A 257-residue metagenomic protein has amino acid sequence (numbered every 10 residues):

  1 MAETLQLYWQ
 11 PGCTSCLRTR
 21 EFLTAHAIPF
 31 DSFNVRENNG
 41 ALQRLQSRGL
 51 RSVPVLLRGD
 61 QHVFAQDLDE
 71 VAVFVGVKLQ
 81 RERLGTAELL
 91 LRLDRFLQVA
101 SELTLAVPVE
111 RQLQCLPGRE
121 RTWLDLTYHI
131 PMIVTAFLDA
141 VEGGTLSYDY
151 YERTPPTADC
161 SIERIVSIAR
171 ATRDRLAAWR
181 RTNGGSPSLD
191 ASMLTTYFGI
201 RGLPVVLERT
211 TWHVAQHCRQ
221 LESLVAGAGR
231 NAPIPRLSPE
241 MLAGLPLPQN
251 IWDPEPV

Functional and structural regions predicted by a protein language model:
M1-F33: Local sequence-structure signature of Cys/Sec-based thiol-disulfide redox active-site neighborhoods
T14, G40, R121: Short alpha-helical
F33-R51, V75: Thioredoxin-like thiol-disulfide oxidoreductase module
Q46-L57, Q66: Structural micro-motif
R58-R83: Non-catalytic, surface beta->alpha helical segment in thiol-disulfide oxidoreductase systems
R83-V107, Y128-D139: Alpha-helical bundle segments that constitute or directly flank the non-heme di-iron/ferroxidase center
L93-L105, P156-Q220, E255-P256: Acidic/histidine-rich alpha-helical segments that form the ligand environment of transition-metal centers
R111-P155, L194-P254: Short, contiguous alpha-helical
